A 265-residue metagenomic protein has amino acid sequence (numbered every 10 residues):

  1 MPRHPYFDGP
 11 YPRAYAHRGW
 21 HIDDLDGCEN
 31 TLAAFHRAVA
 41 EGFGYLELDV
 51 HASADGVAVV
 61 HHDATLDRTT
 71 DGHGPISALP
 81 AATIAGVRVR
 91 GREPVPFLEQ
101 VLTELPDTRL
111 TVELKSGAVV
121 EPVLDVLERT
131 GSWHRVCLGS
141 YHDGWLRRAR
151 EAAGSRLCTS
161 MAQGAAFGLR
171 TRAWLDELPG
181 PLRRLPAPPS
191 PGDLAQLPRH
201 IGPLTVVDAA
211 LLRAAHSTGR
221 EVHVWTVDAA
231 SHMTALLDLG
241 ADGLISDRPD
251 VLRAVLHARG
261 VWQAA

Functional and structural regions predicted by a protein language model:
M1-A265: Phosphate-group recognition and catalysis centered on beta-loop-alpha active-site segments
